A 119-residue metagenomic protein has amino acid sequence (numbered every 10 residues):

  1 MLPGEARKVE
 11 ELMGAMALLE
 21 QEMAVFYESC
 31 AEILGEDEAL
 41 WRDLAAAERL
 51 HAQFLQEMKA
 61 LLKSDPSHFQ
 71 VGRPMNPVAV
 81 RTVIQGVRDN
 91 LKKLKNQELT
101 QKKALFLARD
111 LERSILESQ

Functional and structural regions predicted by a protein language model:
M1-Q119: Non-heme di-metal
